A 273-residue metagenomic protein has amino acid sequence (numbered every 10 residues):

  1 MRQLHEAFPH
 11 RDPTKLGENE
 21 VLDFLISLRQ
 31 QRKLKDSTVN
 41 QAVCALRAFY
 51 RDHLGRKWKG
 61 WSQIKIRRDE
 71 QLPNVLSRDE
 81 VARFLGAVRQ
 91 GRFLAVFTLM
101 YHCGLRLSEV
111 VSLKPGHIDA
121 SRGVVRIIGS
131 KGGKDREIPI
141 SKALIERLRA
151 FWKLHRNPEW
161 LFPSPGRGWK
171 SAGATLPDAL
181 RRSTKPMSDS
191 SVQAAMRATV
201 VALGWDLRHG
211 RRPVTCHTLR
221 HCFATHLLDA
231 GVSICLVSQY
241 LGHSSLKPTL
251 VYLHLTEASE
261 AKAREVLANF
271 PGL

Functional and structural regions predicted by a protein language model:
M1-L273: Conserved catalytic core of the tyrosine transesterase superfamily
